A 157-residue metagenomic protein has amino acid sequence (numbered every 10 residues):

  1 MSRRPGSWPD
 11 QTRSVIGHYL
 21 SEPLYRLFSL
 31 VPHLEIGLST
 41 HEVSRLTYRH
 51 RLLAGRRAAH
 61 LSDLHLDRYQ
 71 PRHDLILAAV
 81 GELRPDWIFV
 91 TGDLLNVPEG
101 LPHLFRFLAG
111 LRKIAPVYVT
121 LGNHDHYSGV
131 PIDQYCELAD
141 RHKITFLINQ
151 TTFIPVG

Functional and structural regions predicted by a protein language model:
M1-Q11, I114: N-terminal Lys/Arg-rich, disordered targeting/topogenic segments
P9-F107: N-terminal active-site segment of His-dependent metallophosphoesterases
R51, P155-G157: Short strand-coil-strand connectors
R72-P155: Core catalytic region of metal-dependent phosphoesterases/phosphodiesterases, especially metallo-beta-lactamase-like
